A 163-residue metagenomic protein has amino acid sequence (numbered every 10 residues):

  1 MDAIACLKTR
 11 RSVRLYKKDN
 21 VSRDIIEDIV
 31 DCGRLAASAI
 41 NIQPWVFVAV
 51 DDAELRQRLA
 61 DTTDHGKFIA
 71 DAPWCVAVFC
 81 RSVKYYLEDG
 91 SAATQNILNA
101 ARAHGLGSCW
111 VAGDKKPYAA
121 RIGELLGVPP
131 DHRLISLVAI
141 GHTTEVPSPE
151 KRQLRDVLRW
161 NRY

Functional and structural regions predicted by a protein language model:
M1-Y163: Acidic, surface-exposed loops and disordered segments
